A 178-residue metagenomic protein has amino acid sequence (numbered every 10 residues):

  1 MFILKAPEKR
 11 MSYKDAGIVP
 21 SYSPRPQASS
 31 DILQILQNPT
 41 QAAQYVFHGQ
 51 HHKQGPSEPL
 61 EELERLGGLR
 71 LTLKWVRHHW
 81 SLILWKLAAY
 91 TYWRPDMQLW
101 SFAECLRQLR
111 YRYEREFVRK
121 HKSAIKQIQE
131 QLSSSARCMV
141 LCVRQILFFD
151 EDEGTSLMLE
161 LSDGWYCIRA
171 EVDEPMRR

Functional and structural regions predicted by a protein language model:
M1-V140, F148-T155, V172-D173, R178: Nucleic-acid-binding small beta-barrel platforms of the OB/S1 family and closely associated recruitment extensions
M158-D163: Short, acidic/hydrophobic/Gly-rich beta-strand patch recurrent on exposed beta strands that often constitutes part
